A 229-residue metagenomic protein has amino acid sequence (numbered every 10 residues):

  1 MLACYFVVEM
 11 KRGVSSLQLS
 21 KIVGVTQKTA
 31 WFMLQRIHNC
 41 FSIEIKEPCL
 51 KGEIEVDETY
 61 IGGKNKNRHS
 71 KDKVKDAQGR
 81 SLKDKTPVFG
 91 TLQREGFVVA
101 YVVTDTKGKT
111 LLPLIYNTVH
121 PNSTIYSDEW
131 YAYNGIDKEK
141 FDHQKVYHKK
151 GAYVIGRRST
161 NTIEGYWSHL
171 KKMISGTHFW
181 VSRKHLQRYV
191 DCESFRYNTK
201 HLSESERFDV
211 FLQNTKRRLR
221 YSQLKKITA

Functional and structural regions predicted by a protein language model:
M1-A229: Residue-level recognition of single "structural anchor" positions that define or cap local secondary structure
